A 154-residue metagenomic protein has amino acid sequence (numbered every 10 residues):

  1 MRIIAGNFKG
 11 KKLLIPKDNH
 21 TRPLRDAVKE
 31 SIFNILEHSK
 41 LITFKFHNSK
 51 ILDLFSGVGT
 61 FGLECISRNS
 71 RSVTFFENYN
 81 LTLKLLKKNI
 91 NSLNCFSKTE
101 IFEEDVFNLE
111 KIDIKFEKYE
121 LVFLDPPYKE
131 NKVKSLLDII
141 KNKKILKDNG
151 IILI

Functional and structural regions predicted by a protein language model:
M1-I154: Class I S-adenosyl-L-methionine-dependent methyltransferase catalytic core
